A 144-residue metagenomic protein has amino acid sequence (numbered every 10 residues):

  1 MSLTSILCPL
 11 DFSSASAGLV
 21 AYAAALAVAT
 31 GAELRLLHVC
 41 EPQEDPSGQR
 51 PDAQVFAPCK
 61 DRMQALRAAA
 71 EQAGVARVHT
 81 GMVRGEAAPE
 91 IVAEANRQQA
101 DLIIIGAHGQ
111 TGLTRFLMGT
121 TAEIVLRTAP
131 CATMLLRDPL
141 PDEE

Functional and structural regions predicted by a protein language model:
M1, A68-I103, L140-E144: Structural beta-alpha unit
S2-Q49, A53: Small/aliphatic-rich secondary-structure junction motif
S16, D52-K60, M118: Amphipathic, non-transmembrane alpha-helical scaffold segments
G18, E90, G112: Phosphate- and divalent-cation-binding pockets in alpha/beta enzyme and binding domains that engage nucleotide-derived
Y22, Q54-L66, E90: Short, solvent-exposed amphipathic alpha-helices that sit in or adjacent to ligand/effector-binding or catalytic
A25, E94-E144: Gly/Ser-rich helix-loop-strand patches that form or flank binding pockets for ribonucleotide-derived cofactors
T30-E33, A76, A100, C131: Short glycine/serine/threonine/alanine-rich loop segments
R35-L37, H79-V83, M134: General small-molecule cofactor/ligand-binding pocket signal
